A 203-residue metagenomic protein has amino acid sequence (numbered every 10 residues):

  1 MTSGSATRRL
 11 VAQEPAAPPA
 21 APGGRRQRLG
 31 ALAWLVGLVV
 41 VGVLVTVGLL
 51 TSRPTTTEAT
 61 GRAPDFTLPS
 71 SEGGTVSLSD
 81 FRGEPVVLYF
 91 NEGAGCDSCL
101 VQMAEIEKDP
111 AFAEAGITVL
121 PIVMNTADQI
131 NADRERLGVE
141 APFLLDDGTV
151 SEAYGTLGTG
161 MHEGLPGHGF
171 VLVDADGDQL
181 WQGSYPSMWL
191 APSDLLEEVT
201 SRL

Functional and structural regions predicted by a protein language model:
M1-P69: N-terminal targeting signals for export/organelle localization
A63-P64, P85, G167-G169: Short loop/turn microsegments at loop-to-beta-strand junctions
P69, P142-D146: Short acidic-hydrophobic, aromatic-tinged amphipathic segments that line or gate anion-handling sites
V76-V101, E105: Short active-site neighborhood of thiol/selenol oxidoreductases, capturing the structured segment around
S79-F81, T156, Y185: Residue-level structural signal for beta-strand termini and adjacent loop
L100-V139, T149-E152: Structural microenvironment flanking redox-active thiols in thiol-disulfide oxidoreductases
E114, P166-L203: Thiol-/selenol-based redox modules, centered on thioredoxin-like and closely related oxidoreductase domains
V139-A141, L157-V171: Structural micro-motif
